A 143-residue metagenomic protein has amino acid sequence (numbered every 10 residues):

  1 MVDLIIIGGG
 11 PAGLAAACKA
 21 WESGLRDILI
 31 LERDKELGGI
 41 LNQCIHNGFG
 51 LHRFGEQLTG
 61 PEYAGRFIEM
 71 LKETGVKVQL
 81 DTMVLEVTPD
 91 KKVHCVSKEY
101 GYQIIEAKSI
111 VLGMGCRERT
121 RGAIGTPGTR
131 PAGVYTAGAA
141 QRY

Functional and structural regions predicted by a protein language model:
M1-I7, G65-Y143: FAD-binding core/adjacent interface of flavoenzyme oxidoreductases
V2-E62: Beta1-alpha1 glycine-rich phosphate/pyrophosphate-binding loop at the start of Rossmann-like nucleotide-binding domains
